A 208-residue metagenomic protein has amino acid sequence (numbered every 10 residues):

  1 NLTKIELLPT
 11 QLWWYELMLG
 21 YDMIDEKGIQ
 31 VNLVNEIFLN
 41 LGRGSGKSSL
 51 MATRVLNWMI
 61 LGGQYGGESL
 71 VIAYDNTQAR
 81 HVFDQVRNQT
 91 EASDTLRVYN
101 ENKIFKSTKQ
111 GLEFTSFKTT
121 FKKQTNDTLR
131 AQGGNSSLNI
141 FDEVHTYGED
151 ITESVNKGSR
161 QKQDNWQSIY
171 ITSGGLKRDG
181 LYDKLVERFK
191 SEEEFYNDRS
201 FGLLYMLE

Functional and structural regions predicted by a protein language model:
N1-E208: Phosphate/NTP-binding elements of NTP-utilizing enzymes
